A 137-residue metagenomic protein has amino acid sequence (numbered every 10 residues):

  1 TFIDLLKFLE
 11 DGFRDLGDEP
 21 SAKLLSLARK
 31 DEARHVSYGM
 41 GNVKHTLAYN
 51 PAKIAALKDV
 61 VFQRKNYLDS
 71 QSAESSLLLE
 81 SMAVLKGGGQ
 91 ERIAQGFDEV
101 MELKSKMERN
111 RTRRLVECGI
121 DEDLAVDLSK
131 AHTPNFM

Functional and structural regions predicted by a protein language model:
T1-M137: Non-heme di-metal
